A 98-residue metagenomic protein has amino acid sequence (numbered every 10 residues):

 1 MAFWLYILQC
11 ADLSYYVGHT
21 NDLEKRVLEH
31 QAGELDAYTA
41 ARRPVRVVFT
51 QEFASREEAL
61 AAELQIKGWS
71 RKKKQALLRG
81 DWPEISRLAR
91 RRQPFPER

Functional and structural regions predicted by a protein language model:
M1-T50, E57-L64, W82-R98: GIY-YIG nuclease catalytic motif and its immediate N-terminal context
A37, L64-L77: Short arginine-rich
